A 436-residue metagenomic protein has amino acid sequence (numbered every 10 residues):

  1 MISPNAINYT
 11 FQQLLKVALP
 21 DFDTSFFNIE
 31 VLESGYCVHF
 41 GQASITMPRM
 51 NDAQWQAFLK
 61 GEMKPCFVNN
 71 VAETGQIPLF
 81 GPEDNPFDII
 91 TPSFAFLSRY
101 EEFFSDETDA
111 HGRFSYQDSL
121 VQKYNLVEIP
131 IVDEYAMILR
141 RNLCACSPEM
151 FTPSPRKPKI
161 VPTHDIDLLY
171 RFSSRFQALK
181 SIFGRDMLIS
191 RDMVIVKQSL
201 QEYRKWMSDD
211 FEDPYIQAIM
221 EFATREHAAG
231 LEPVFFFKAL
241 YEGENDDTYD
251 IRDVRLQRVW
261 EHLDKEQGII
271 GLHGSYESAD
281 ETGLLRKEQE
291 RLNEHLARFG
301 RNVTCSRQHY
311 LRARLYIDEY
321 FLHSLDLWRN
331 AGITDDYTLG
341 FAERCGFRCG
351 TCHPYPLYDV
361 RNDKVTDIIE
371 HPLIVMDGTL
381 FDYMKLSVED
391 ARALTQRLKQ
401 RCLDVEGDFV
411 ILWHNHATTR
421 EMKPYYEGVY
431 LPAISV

Functional and structural regions predicted by a protein language model:
M1-D250, F341-R344, H353, V360-V436: Terminal accessory/targeting
F11, L19, E33, E277-V365 (+1 more regions): Catalytic domains of cell-wall/extracellular-matrix polysaccharide-remodeling enzymes, centered on de-N-acetylation
D165-D167, H273, T334-T338: Conserved acidic functional residues
L168, F172, V194-I195, M220-E319 (+1 more regions): Metal-dependent polysaccharide deacetylase catalytic core of the NodB/CE4 family, i.e., the active-site-bearing domain
